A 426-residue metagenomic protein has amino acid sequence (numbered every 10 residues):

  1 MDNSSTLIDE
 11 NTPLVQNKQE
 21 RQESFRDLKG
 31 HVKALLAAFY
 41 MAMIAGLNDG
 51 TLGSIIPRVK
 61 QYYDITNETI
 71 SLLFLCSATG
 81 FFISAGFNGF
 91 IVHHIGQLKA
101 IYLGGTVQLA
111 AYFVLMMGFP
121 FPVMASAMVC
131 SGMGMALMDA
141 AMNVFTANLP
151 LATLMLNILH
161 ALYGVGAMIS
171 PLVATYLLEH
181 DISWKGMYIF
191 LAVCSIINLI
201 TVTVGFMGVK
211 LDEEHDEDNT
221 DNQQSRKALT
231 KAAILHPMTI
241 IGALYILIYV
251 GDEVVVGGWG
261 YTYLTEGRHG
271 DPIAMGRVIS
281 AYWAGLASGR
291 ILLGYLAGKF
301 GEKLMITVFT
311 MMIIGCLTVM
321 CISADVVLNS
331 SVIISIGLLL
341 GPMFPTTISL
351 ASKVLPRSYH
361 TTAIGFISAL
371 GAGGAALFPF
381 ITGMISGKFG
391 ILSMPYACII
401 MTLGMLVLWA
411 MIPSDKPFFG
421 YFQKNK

Functional and structural regions predicted by a protein language model:
M1-M41, A45, T230-A232: Cytosolic juxtamembrane N-terminal segment immediately preceding the first transmembrane helix of multi-pass
L52-G53, L235-S288: Extracytoplasmic gate region of multi-pass secondary transporters
D64, G96, M117-P122, H269 (+2 more regions): Helix-breaking motifs and short loop linkers at transmembrane-helix boundaries and internal kinks in secondary membrane
I83-P122: Conserved MFS/SLC helix-loop-helix module at the cytosolic interface between two early adjacent transmembrane helices
S84-Q97, G289-E302, S386: Helix-to-loop junctions at the C-terminal end of transmembrane segments in multipass secondary transporters
A136-P150, P342-P356: Intracellular juxtamembrane helix-capping segments at the cytosolic ends of symmetry-related transmembrane helices
A152, I158-E213: Helix-loop-helix hairpin linking two adjacent transmembrane segments in secondary transporters
F300-T347: C-terminal transmembrane helical hairpin of 12-TM major facilitator-type secondary transporters
